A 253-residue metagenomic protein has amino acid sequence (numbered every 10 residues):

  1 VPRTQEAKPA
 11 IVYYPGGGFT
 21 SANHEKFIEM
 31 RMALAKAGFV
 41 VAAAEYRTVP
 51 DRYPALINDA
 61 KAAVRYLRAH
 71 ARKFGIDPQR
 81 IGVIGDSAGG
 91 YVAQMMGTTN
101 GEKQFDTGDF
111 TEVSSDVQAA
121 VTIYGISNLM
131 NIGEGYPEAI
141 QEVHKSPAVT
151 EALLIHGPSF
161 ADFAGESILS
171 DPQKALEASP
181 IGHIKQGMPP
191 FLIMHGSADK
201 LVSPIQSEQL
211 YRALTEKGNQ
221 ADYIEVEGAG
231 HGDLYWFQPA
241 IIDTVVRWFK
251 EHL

Functional and structural regions predicted by a protein language model:
A7-G18: Short beta-strand element of the alpha/beta-hydrolase
N23-H24, M30, A42-P78, Y235-I241: Catalytic nucleophile-loop/oxyanion-hole region of alpha/beta-hydrolase and closely related hydrolase-like folds
A62-A139: Primarily recognizes the serine-hydrolase "nucleophile elbow" in alpha/beta-hydrolase and SGNH/GDSL folds
P137-H183, E216: Mobile cap/lid helix-loop segments that gate and shape the active-site cleft of serine hydrolases
G187, L192-H195, D199: Short beta-strand/loop motif that positions the catalytic acidic residue of the alpha/beta-hydrolase fold
K200-Q209: Conserved alpha/beta-hydrolase "acid-adjacent" motif
T215-H231: Catalytic histidine neighborhood in serine/cysteine hydrolases with alpha/beta-hydrolase-type architecture
Q238-L253: Catalytic active-site module of serine/aspartate enzymes centered on a nucleophile-bearing elbow/loop
